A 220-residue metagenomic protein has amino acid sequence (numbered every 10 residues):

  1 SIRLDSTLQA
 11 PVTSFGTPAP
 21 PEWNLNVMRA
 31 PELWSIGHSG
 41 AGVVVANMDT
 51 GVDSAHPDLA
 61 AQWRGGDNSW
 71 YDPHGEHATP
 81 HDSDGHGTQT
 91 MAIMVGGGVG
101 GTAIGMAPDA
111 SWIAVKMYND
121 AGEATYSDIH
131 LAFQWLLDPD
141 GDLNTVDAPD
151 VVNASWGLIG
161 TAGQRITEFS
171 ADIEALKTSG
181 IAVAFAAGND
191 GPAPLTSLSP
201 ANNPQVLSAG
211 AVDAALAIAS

Functional and structural regions predicted by a protein language model:
S1-N24, E32: Autoinhibitory propeptides
I2-D5, H56, P139, N203: Acidic-histidine catalytic/liganding microenvironments
T7, Y118, N189: Residue-level "edge-of-site" marker
P21, E32-S69, H74-D128, N144-V151 (+3 more regions): Subtilisin-like serine protease catalytic core
N24-P31, D190-P192: Short gly/ser/thr-rich secondary-structure transition/capping motifs
E123, G157-I181, A186-S220: Substrate-binding/specificity loop regions of serine endopeptidase catalytic domains, predominantly subtilases
L136-Q164, A186-A187: Short acidic, glycine-rich surface-loop motifs adjacent to enzyme active sites
